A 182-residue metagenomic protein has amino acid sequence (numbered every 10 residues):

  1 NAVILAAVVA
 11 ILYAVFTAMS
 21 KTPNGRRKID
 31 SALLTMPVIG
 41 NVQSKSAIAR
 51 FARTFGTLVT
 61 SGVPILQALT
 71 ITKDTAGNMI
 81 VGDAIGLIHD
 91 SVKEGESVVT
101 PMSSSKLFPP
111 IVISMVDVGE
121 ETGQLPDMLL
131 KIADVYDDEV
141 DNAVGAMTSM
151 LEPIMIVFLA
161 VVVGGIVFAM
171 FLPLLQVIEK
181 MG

Functional and structural regions predicted by a protein language model:
N1-A18, D138-G182: Bilayer-spanning, highly hydrophobic alpha-helical transmembrane segments
M19-S31: Juxtamembrane cytosolic face of transmembrane helices
G25-K28, A47, F51, M170-V177: Juxtamembrane alpha-helical signal-transduction segment immediately C-terminal to a transmembrane helix
R27, L34, M181-G182: Membrane-proximal juxtamembrane linkers immediately C-terminal to transmembrane helices
D30-A47: Membrane-cytosol interface motif
S44-M150: Glycine- and small-hydrophobic-enriched helix-loop-helix hairpins
